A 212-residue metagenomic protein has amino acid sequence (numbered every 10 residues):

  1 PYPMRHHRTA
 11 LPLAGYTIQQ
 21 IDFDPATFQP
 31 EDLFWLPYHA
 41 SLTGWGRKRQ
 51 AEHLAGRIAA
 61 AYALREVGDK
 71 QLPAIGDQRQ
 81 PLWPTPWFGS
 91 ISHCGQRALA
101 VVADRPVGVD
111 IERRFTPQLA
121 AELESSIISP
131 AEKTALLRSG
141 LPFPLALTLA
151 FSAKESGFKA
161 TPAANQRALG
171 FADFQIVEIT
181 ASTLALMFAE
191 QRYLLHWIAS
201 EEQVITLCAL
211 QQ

Functional and structural regions predicted by a protein language model:
P1-Q212: Core catalytic alpha/beta fold that binds nucleotide/phospho-ligands
